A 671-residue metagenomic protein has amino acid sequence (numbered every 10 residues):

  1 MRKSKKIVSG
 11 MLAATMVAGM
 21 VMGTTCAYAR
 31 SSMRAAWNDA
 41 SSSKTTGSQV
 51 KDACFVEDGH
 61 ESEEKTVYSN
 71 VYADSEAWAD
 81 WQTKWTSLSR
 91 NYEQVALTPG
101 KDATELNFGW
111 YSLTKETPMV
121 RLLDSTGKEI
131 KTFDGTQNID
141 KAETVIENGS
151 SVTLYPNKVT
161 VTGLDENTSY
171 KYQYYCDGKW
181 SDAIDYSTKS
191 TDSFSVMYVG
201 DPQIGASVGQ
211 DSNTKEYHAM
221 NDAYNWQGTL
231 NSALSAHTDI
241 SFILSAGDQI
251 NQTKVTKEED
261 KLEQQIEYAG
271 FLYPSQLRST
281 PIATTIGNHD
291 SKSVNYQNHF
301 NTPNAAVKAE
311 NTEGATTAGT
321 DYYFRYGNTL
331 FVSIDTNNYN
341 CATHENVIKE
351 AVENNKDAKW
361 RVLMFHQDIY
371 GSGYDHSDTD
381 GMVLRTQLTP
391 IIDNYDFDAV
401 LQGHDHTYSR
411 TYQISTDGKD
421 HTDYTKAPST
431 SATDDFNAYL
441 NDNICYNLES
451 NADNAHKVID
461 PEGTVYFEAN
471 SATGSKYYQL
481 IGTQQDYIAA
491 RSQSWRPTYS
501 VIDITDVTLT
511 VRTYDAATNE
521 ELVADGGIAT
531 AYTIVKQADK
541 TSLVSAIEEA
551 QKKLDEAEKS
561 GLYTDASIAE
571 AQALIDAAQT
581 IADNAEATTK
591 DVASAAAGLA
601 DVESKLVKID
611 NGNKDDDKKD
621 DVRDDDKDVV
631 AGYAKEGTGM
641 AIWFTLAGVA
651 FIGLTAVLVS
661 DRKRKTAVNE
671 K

Functional and structural regions predicted by a protein language model:
M20-W37, V630-M640, L658-K665: Sec-dependent signal peptide cleavage junction
W37-T285, S291-A315, V347-E353, T379-N394: Divalent metal-dependent phosphoesterase catalytic cores across multiple superfamilies
Y155-V161, S169-T188, D211, K215-E216 (+6 more regions): Extended active-site neighborhood of metal-dependent phosphoesterases/phosphodiesterases
Y198-G200, F242-D248, I282-N288, D335 (+3 more regions): Active-site neighborhood of phospho(di)ester-bond hydrolases with catalytic His/Asp-centered motifs
I204-V208, I250-K254, I286-V294, T320 (+4 more regions): Active-site environment of divalent metal-dependent phosphoester hydrolases
N225, T253-E267, A358-Q402, R410-Q413 (+1 more regions): Active-site-proximal segments of metal-dependent phosphoesterases and phosphodiesterases across multiple
A538-D625, G653-S660: Beta-rich interaction/scaffold domains
F651-K671: C-terminal membrane-anchoring or membrane-association module
